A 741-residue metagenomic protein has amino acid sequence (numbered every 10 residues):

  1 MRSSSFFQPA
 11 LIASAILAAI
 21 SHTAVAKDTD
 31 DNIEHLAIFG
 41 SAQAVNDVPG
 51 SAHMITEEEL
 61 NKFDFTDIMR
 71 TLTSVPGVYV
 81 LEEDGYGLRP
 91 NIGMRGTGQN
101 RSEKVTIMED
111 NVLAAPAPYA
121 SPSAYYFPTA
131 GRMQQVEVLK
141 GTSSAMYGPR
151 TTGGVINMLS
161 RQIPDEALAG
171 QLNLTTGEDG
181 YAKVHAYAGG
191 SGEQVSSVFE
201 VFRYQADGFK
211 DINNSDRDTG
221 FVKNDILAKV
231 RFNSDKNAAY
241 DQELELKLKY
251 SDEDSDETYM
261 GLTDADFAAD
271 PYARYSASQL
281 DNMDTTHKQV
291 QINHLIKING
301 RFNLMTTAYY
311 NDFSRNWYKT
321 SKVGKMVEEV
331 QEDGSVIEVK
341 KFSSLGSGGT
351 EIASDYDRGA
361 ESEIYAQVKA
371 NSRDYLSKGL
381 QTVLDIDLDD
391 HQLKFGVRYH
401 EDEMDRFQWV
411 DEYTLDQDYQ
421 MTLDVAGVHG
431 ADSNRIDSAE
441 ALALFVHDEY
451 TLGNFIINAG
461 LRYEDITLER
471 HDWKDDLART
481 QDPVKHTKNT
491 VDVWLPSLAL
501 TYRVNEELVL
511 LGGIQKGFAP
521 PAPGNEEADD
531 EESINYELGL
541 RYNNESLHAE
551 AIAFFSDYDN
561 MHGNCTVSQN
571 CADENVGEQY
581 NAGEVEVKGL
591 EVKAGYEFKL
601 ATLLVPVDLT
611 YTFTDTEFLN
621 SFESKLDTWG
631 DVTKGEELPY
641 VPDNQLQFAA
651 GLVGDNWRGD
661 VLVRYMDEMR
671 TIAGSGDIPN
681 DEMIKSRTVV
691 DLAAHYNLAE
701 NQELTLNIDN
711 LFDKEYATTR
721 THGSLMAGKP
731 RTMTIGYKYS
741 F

Functional and structural regions predicted by a protein language model:
A26-N61: Short, acidic, small-residue-rich periplasmic hinge/interaction motif at the N-terminus of Gram-negative outer-membrane
M69, T73-V112: Extracytoplasmic beta-strand/coil segments of soluble accessory domains associated with Gram-negative outer-membrane
V112-K140, A228: Short acidic/polar hinge/loop motifs at secondary-structure boundaries that mediate gating or recognition
A169, T176-Q205, N214-T258, N282-T286 (+3 more regions): Transmembrane beta-barrel wall of Gram-negative outer-membrane proteins
A239-Q289, F313-K319, R373: Flexible loop and strand-edge segments within Gram-negative outer membrane beta-barrel domains
N293, K297, N303-S321, R503 (+4 more regions): Membrane-embedded beta-barrel scaffold of Gram-negative outer-membrane proteins
Q367, Q392-N505, N525: Signature of Gram-negative outer-membrane beta-barrel scaffolds
D387-D390, T451-I457, N505-E507, S546 (+5 more regions): Gram-negative outer-membrane beta-barrel transporters
